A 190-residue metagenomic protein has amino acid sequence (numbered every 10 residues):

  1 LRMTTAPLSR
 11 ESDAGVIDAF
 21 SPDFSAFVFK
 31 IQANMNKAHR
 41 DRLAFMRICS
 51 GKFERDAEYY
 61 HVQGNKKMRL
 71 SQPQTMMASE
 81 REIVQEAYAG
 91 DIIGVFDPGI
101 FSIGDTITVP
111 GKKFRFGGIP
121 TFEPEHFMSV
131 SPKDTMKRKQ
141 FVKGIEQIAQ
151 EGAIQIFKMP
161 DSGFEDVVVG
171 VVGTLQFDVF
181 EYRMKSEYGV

Functional and structural regions predicted by a protein language model:
L1-V190: Structural and coupling elements of P-loop NTPases
